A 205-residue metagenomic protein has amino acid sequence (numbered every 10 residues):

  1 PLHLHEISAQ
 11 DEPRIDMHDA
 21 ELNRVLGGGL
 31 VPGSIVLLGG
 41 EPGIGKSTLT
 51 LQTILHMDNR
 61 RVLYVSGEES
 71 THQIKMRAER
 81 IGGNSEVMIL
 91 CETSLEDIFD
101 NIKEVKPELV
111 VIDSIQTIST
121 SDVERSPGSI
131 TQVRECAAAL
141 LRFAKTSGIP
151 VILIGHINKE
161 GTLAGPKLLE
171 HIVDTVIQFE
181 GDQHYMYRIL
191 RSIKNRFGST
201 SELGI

Functional and structural regions predicted by a protein language model:
P1-L4, E104-P107, Q116, I172 (+1 more regions): Conserved P-loop NTPase
P1-N84, F99, K103: The Walker A/P-loop phosphate-binding site
D11-R14, G39, L63, G83-E92 (+1 more regions): Flexible beta-alpha connector loops of hexameric P-loop NTPases
P42-I44, E68-H72, R80-G83, T93-D97 (+6 more regions): Conserved nucleotide-binding/hydrolysis micro-motifs of P-loop NTPases
R61, S85-E86, K106-L109, T146-L153: Loop/turn-to-beta-strand initiation segments
A78, T162-I172: Short regulatory helix/loop adjacent to the ATP-binding pocket of P-loop NTPases
V105-R125: Conserved P-loop NTPase "ATPase switch" module shared by AAA+ and STAND
T131-I152, H156, I172-Q183: Substrate-engagement module of ASCE P-loop NTPases
